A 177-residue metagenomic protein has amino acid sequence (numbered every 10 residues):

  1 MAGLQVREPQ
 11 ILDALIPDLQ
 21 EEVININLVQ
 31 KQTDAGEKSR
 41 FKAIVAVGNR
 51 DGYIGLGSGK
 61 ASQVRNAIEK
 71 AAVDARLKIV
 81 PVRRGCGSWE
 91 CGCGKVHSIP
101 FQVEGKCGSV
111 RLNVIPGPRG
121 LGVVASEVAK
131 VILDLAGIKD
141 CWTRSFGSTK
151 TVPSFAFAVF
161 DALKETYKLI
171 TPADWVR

Functional and structural regions predicted by a protein language model:
M1-R177: Ribosome-associated RNA-binding proteins
